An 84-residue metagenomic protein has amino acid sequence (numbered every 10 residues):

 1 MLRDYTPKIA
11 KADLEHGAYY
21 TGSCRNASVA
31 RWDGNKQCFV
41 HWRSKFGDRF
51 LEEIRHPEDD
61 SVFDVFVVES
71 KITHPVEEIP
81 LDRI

Functional and structural regions predicted by a protein language model:
M1-L14: Mixed-charge, Lys/Arg-rich low-complexity intrinsically disordered regions
D4, Y19-T21, K71, D82: A detector of low-complexity, intrinsically disordered, Ser/Thr/Gly/Pro/Ala-rich segments
Y5-T6, S44-K45, R49, D82-R83: N-terminal secretory-pathway/extracellular module detecting exported/lumenal segments and adjacent signal-anchor/first
K8-K11, S23, H74-P75, L81: Serine/threonine-rich, low-complexity intrinsically disordered segments
A10-D13, S28, G47, T73: Residue-level detector of intrinsically disordered/flexible regions characterized by low predicted structural confidence
A18, G22-V65: Acidic, low-complexity, intrinsically disordered interaction modules
R55-I84: Mixed-charge, Lys/Arg-enriched low-complexity segments
